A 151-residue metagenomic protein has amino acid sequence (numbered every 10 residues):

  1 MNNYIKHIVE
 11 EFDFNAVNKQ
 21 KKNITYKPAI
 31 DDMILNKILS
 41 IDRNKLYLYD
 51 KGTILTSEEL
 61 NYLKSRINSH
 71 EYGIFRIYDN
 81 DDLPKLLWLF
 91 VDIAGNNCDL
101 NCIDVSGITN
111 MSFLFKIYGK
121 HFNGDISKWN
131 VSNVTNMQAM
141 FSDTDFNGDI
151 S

Functional and structural regions predicted by a protein language model:
N2-H7: Short acidic, low-complexity intrinsically disordered linear motifs used for protein-protein interactions
I8-S151: Negatively charged
